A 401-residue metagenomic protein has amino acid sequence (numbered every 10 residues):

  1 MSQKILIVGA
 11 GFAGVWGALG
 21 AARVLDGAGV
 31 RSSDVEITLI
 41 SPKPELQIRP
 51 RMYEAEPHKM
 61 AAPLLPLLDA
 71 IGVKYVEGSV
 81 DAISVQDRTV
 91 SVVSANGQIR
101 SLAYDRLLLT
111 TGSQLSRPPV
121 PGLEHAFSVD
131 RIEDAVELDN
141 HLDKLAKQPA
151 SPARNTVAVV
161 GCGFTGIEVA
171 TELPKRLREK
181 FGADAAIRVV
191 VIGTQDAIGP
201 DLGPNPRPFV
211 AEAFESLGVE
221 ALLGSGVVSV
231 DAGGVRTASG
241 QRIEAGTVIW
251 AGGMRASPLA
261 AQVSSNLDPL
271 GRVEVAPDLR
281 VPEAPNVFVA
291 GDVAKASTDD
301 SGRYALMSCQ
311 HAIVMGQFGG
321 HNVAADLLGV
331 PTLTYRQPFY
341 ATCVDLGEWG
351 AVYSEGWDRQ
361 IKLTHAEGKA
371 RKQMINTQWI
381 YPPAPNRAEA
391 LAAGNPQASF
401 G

Functional and structural regions predicted by a protein language model:
M1-E77, E168-D201, I249: Beta1-alpha1 glycine-rich phosphate/pyrophosphate-binding loop at the start of Rossmann-like nucleotide-binding domains
S2-Q3, V73-A158, I249: FAD-binding core/adjacent interface of flavoenzyme oxidoreductases
A18, K175-R178, Q310-Q337: Internal hydrophobic alpha-helix adjacent to the cofactor/substrate pocket in enzyme cavities
D34-E36, I71, Y75-D87, L102 (+2 more regions): A Rossmann-like FAD-binding core segment of flavoenzymes
D34-E36, Q148-A150, V190, D300-A305 (+1 more regions): Active-site-proximal substrate-binding core of FAD-dependent oxidoreductases
E124-S151, V235, R242-V314: FAD-site-proximal beta/loop scaffold in flavoenzymes
D139-I187: Rossmann-like NAD(P)H-binding beta-loop-alpha module
E348-G401: C-terminal auxiliary extensions adjacent to catalytic cores
